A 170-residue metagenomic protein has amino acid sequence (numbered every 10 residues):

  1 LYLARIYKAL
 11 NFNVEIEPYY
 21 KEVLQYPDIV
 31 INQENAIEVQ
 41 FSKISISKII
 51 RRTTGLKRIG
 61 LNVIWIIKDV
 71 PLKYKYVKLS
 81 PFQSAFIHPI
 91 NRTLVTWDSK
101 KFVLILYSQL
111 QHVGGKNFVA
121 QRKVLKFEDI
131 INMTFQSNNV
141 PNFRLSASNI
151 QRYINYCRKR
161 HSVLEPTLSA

Functional and structural regions predicted by a protein language model:
L1-Y7: N-terminal cysteine/histidine-rich coordination modules
L3, I29-S45, L56: Conserved catalytic cores of phosphodiester-cleaving nucleases, focusing on short active-site segments
Y7-N32: A short acidic/basic microdomain associated with nuclease active sites
P18, V39-S42, K68-D69: Structural motif
I31-Q33, T53-N62, S80-H88: Short, surface-exposed basic-aromatic patches at helix termini and helix-loop junctions that form
I44-L72: Basic, amphipathic alpha-helical patches used to engage nucleic acids or provide basic targeting signals, exemplified
L79-A170: Non-catalytic C-terminal interaction segments of nucleic acid-processing enzymes
